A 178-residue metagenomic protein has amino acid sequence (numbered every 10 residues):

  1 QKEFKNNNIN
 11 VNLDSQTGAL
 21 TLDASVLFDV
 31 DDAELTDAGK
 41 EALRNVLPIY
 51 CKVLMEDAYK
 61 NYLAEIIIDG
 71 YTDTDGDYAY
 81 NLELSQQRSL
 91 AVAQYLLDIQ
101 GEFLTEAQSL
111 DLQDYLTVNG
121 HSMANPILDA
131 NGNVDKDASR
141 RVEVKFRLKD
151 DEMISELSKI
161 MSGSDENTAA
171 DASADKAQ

Functional and structural regions predicted by a protein language model:
Q1-D14: Extracellular/lumenal/periplasmic "stalk" regions immediately C-terminal to a signal peptide or transmembrane helix
F4, L54, Q100: Conserved hydrophobic residues forming the short capping helix/wall of the S-adenosyl-L-methionine
N8, D57, D111, S162-G163: Short, flexible coil/linker elements and helix-boundary hinge sites characteristic of intrinsically disordered
I9-N10, M55-A58, A130-N133: Short beta-strand/turn micro-motifs at beta-sheet edges
N12-V26, Y59-G70: Short, charged, surface-exposed interaction patches
L27-A42, A64-I160, S173-Q178: Periplasmic OmpA-like peptidoglycan-binding domain that tethers envelope proteins to the cell wall
R44-N45, I49-L54: Extended amphipathic alpha-helical interaction segments
D165-N167: C-terminal lobe/lid and adjacent interdomain/linker elements of RecA-like ASCE P-loop ATPase modules
